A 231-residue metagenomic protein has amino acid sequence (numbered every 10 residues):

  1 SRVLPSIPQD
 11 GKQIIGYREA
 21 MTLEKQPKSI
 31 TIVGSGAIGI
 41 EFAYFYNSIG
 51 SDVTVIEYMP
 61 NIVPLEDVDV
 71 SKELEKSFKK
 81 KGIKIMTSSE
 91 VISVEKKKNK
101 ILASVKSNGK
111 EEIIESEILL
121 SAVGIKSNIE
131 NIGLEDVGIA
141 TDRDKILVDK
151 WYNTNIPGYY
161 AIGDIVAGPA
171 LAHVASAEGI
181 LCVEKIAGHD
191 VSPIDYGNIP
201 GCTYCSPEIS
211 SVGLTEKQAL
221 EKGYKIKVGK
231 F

Functional and structural regions predicted by a protein language model:
S1-Q13, S29: Glycine/serine-rich phosphate-binding loop and adjoining beta1-alpha1 elements at the start of nucleotide-handling
R2-P5, I40-E41, Y46, N128-N131 (+1 more regions): Glycine/Thr-rich phosphate-binding loops of Rossmann-like dinucleotide-binding domains
L4, K110-I113: Short, mixed charged/polar active-site loops that provide acid/base catalysis or chelate metal/phosphate cofactors
D10-Q26, I113-G188: FAD-site-proximal beta/loop scaffold in flavoenzymes
I15, K84-M86, K227-G229: General small-molecule cofactor/ligand-binding pocket signal
M21-T22, P27-T31, A37-K110, A170-S176 (+1 more regions): Rossmann-like dinucleotide-binding cores of NAD(P)H-dependent redox enzymes
S127, G138-T141, C202-V212, F231: Flavin (FAD/FMN) cofactor-binding core of flavoprotein oxidoreductases
L220-F231: Cytosolic Rossmann-like ligand/nucleotide-binding regulatory domains
